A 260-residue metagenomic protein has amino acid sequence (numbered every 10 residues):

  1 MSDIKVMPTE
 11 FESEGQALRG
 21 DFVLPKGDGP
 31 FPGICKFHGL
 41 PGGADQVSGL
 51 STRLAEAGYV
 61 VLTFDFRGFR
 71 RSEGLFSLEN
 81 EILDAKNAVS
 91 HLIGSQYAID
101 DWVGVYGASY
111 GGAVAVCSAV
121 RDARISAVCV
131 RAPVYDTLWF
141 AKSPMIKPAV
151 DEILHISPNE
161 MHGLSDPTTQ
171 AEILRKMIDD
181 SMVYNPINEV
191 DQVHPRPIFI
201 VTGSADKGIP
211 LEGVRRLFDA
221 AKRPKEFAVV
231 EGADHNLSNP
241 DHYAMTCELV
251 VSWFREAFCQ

Functional and structural regions predicted by a protein language model:
M1-G29, C247: N-terminal cap/lid segment of alpha/beta-hydrolase-fold proteins
P8, L18, D122-R216, R223-P224 (+3 more regions): The alpha/beta-hydrolase serine catalytic core
F31, K36-G42, S204: Active-site glycine-rich loops that stabilize anionic/oxyanionic intermediates across multiple enzyme folds
G39-T52, F66: The serine-hydrolase catalytic nucleophile loop
P41, D65-R70, Y135, D234: Alpha/beta-hydrolase active-site loop signature
P41, F69-D101: Catalytic nucleophile-loop/oxyanion-hole region of alpha/beta-hydrolase and closely related hydrolase-like folds
S51-R71: Conserved alpha/beta-hydrolase
N87-D151: Primarily recognizes the serine-hydrolase "nucleophile elbow" in alpha/beta-hydrolase and SGNH/GDSL folds
